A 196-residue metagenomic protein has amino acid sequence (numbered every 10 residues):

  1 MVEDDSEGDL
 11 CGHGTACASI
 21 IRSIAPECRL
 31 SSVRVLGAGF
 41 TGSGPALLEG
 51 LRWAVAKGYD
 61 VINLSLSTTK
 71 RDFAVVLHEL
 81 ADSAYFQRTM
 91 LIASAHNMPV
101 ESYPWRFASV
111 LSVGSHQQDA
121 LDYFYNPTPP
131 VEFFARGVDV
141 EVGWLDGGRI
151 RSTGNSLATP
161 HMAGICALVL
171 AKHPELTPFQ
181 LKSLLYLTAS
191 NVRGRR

Functional and structural regions predicted by a protein language model:
E3-T15, H96, I150-M162: Gly/Ser-rich catalytic serine loop of serine hydrolases
E3-T69, L187-V192: Subtilisin-like peptidase catalytic core
A18, L48, A163-A167, K182: Predominant activation on well-ordered alpha-helical scaffold segments within soluble catalytic domains
S31, M90-I92: Structural detector of well-ordered beta-strand residues that form the stable sheet scaffold of enzyme domains
G42-N63, A74-T89, P99-S112, D122-F134: Mature extracellular/periplasmic domains of secretome proteins
L66, A93-A95: A cross-domain feature marking catalytic cores of carbohydrate-active enzymes and several ubiquitous metabolic/repair
V100-A171, E175, F179: Extracellular S/T/G-rich loop segment that most often corresponds to the catalytic His/Ser-adjacent loop
E175-R196: An often Trp-containing, charged/polar helix-loop segment at the C-terminal end of enzyme catalytic cores
